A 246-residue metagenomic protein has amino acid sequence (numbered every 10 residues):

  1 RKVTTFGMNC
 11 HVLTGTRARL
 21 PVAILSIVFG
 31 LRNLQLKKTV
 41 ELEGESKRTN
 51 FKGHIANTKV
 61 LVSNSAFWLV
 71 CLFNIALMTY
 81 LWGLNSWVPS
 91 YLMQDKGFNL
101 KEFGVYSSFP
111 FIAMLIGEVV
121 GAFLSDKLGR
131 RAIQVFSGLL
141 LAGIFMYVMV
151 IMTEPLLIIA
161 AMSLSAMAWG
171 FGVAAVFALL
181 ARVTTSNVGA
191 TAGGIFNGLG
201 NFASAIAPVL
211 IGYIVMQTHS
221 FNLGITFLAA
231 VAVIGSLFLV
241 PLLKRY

Functional and structural regions predicted by a protein language model:
T5-A18, Y213-V231: A membrane-interface helix-boundary motif in multi-pass transporters
R19-L42, F238-L243: C-terminal membrane-cytosol helix-exit motif in multi-pass small-molecule transporters
Q35-V70: Juxtamembrane intracellular "pre-TM" segments in multi-pass secondary transporters
N64-V119, V173, F177, A207: Extracytoplasmic gate region of multi-pass secondary transporters
E118-G129, V215-M216: Helix-to-loop junctions at the C-terminal end of transmembrane segments in multipass secondary transporters
D126-L139: Cytoplasmic membrane-interface "Motif A"-like loop-to-helix N-cap segments of 12-TM Major Facilitator Superfamily
L140-T153: C-terminal ends and interior cores of transmembrane alpha-helices in multi-pass membrane transporters/permeases
A181-S220: A late C-terminal transmembrane helix in Major Facilitator Superfamily
